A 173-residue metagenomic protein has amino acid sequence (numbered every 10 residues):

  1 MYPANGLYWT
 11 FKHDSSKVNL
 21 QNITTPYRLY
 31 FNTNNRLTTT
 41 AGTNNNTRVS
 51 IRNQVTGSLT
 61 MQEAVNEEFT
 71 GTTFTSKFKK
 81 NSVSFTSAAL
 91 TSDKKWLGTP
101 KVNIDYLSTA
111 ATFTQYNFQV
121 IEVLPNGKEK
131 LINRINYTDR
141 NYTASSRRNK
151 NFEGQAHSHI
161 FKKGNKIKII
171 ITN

Functional and structural regions predicted by a protein language model:
M1-N173: C-terminal, loop-rich substrate-recognition/catalytic regions characterized by aromatic stacking residues
